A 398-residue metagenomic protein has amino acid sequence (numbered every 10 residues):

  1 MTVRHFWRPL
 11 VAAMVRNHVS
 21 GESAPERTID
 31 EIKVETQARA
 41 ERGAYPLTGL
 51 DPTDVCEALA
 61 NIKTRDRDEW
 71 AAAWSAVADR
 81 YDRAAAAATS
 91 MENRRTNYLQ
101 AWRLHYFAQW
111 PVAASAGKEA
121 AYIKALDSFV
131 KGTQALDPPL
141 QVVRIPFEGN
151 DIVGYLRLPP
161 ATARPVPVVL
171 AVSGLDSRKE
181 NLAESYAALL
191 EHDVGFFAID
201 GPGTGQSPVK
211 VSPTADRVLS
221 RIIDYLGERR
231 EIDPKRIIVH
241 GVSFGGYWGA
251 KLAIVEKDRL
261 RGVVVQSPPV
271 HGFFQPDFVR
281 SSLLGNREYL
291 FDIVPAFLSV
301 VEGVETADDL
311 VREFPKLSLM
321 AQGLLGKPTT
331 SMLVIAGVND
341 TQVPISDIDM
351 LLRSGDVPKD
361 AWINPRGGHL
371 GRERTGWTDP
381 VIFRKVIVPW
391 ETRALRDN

Functional and structural regions predicted by a protein language model:
A72-W74, A78, A114-A163: N-terminal cap/lid segment of alpha/beta-hydrolase-fold proteins
R164-G174: Short beta-strand element of the alpha/beta-hydrolase
N181, A188, V209-K235, F383: Alpha/beta-hydrolase active-site loop
Y225-S281: Primarily recognizes the serine-hydrolase "nucleophile elbow" in alpha/beta-hydrolase and SGNH/GDSL folds
P328-T329, V334-A336, D340: Short beta-strand/loop motif that positions the catalytic acidic residue of the alpha/beta-hydrolase fold
T341-D347: Conserved alpha/beta-hydrolase "acid-adjacent" motif
L352-G371: Catalytic histidine neighborhood in serine/cysteine hydrolases with alpha/beta-hydrolase-type architecture
G367-V381: Catalytic histidine-centered segment of alpha/beta-hydrolase-like enzymes
